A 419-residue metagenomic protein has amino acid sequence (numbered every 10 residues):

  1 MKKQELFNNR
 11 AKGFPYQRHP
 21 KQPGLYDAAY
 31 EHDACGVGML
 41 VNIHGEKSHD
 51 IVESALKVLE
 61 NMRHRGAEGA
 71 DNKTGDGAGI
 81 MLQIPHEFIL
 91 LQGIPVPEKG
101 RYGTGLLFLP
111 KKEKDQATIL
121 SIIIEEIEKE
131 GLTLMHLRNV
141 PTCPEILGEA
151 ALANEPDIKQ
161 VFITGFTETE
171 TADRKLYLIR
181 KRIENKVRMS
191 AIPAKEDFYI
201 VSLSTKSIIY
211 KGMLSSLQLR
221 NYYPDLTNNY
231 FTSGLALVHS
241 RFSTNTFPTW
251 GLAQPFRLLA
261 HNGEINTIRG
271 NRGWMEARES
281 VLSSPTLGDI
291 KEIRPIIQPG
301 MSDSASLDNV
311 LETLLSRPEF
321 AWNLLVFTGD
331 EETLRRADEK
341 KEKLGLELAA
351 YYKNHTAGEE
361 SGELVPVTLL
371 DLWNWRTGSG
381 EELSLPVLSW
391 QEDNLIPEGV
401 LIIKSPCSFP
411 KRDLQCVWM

Functional and structural regions predicted by a protein language model:
K2-M419: Conserved short alpha-helical segments that host acidic/polar catalytic motifs at enzyme active sites
